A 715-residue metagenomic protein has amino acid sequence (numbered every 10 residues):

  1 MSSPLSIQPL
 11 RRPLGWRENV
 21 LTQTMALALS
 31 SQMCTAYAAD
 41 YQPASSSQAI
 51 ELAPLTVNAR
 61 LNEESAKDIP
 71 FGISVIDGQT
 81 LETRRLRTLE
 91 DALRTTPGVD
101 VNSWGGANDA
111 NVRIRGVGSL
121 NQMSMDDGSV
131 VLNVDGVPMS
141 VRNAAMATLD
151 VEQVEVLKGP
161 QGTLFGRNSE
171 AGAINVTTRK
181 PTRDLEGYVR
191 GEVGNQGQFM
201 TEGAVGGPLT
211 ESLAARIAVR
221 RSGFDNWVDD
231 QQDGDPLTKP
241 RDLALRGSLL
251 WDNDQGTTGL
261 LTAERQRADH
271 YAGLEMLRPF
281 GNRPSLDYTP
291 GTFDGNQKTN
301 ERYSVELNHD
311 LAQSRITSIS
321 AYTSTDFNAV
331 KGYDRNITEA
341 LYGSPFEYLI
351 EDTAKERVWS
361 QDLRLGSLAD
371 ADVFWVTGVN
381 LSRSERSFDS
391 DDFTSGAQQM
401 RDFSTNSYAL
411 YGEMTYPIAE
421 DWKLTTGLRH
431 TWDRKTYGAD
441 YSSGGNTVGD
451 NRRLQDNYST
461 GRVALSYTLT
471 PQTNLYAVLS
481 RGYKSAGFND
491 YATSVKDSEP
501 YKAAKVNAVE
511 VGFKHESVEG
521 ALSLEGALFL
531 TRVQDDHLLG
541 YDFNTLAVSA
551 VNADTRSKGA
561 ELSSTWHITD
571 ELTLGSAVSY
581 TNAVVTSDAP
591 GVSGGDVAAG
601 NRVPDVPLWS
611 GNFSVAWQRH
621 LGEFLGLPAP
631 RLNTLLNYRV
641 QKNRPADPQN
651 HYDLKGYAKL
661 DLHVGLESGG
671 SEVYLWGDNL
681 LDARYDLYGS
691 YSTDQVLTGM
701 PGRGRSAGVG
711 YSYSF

Functional and structural regions predicted by a protein language model:
M1-T96, G206, Q255-G256, Y303 (+3 more regions): N-terminal Sec signal peptide and the immediately downstream disordered periplasmic leader that contains the TonB box
S2, R639-D647, L666-F715: C-terminal beta-signal and adjacent terminal beta-strands/loops of Gram-negative outer-membrane beta-barrel proteins
Y41, V376, E420, L424 (+3 more regions): Gram-negative outer-membrane beta-barrel transporters
L89-E90, N111-R113, Q153-V156, N168-R190 (+2 more regions): N-terminal periplasmic accessory domains that precede and gate Gram-negative outer-membrane beta-barrel machines
Q122-M123, V130, D135-P160: Short acidic/polar hinge/loop motifs at secondary-structure boundaries that mediate gating or recognition
E186-Y188, V193-F224, V228, Q232-Y271 (+7 more regions): Transmembrane beta-barrel wall of Gram-negative outer-membrane proteins
L249-D254, L365-L368, N380, F403-R532 (+2 more regions): Structural signature of Gram-negative outer-membrane beta-barrels, strongest in the C-terminal barrel of TonB-dependent
S304-D334, T468, N474-K484, K502-H567 (+2 more regions): Membrane-embedded beta-barrel scaffold of Gram-negative outer-membrane proteins
